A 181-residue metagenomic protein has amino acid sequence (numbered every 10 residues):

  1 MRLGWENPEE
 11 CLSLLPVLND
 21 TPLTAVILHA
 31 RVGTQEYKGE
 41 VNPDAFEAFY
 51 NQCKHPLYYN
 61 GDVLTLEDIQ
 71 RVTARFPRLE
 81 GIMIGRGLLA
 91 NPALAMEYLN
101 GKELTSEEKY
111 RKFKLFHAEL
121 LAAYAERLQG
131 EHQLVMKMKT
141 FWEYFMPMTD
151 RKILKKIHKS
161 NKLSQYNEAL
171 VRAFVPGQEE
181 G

Functional and structural regions predicted by a protein language model:
M1-G181: Flavin-dependent oxidoreductase catalytic cores
